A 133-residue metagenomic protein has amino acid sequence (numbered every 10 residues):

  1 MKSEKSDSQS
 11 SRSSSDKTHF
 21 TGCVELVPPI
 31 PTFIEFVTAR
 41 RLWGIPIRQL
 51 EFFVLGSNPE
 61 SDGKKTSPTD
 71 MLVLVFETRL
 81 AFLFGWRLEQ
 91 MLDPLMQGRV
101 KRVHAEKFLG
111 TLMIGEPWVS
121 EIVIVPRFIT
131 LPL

Functional and structural regions predicted by a protein language model:
M1-P28: Anionic N-terminal interaction surfaces
I30-G44: Short aromatic-glycine motifs in intrinsically disordered, low-complexity regions
G44-I45, F82: A sequence-level detector of short linear motifs
P46-D62: Phosphoinositide-dependent membrane-docking surfaces
E60-M91: Short, surface-exposed polybasic-and-hydrophobic patches located at secondary-structure transitions
L80-L133: Helix-rich interaction surfaces within compact, conserved domain-sized segments that mediate assembly or partner
